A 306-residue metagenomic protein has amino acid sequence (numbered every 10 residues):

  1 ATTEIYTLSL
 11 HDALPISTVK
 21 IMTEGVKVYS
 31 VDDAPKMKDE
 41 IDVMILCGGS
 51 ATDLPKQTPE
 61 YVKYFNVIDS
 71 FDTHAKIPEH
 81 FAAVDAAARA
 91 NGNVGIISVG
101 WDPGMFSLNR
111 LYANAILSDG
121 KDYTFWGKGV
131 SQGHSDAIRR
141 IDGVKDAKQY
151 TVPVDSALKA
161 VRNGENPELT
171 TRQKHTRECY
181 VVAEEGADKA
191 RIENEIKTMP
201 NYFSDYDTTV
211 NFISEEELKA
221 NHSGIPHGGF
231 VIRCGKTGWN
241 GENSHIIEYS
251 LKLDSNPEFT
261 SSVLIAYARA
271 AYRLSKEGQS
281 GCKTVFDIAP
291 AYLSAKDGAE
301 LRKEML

Functional and structural regions predicted by a protein language model:
A1-T7: Short, exposed "boundary/linker" segments that immediately precede the start of a downstream structural module
L8-P35, S131-A268: C-terminal substrate-binding/catalytic lobe of Rossmann-fold NAD(P)-dependent oxidoreductases
A34-V43, A51-S70: Rossmann-fold NAD(P) dinucleotide-binding segment
D69-S70, G95-V99, F125, K148-Q149: General beta-strand structural signal in soluble alpha/beta enzymes
F71-G95: Rossmann-fold NAD(P)-binding glycine/threonine-rich loop
R89-N114, L264: Short alpha-helices
M105-K121, D136-D146, A270: Oxidoreductase and adenylate-handling cofactor-binding alpha/beta cores
H245-L306: NAD(P)-dependent Rossmann-like dehydrogenase/reductase catalytic/cofactor-binding core
